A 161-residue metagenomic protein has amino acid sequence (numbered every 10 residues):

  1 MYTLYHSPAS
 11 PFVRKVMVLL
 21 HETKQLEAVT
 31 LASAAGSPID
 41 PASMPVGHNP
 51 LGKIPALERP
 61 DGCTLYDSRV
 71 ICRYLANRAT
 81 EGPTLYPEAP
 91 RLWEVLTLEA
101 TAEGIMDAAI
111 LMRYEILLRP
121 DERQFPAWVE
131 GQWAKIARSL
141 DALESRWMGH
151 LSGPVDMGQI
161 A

Functional and structural regions predicted by a protein language model:
M1-P126: GST-like domain detector, emphasizing the conserved glutathione-binding G-site in the N-terminal thioredoxin-like
A102-A161: GST-like fold's C-terminal all-alpha helical module
